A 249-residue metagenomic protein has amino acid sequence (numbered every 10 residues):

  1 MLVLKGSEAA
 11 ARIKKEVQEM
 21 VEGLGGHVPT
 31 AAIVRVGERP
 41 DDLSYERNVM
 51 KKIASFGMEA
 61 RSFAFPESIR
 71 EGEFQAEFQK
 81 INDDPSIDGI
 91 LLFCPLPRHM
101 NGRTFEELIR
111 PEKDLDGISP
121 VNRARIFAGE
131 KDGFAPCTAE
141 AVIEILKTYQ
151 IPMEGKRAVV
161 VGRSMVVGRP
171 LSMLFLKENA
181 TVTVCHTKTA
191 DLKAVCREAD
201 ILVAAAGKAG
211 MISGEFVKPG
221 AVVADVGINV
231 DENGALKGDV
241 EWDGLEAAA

Functional and structural regions predicted by a protein language model:
M1-H27: Positively charged, low-complexity intrinsically disordered leader regions
V28-E38: Short beta-strand segments enriched in small/hydrophobic residues
V36-K51, G133-F216, V222, V240-E246: Glycine-rich phosphate/diphosphate-binding loop of Rossmann-like nucleotide-binding domains
I53-S68, V182-V184: Short beta-strand elements in bilobed, periplasmic/extracellular small-molecule ligand-binding domains
E73-P85: Short, well-structured alpha-helical segments in soluble
G89-G102, E198-E232: Glycine-rich phosphate-binding loop
G89-M153: Anion-binding alpha/beta catalytic cores of soluble intermediary-metabolism enzymes, centered on
R103-A124, A224-A249: Rossmann-fold NAD(P)-binding glycine/threonine-rich loop
